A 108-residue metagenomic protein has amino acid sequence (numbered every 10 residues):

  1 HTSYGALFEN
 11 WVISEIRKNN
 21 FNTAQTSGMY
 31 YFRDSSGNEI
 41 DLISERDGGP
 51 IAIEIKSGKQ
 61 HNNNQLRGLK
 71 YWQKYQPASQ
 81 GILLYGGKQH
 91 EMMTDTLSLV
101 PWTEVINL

Functional and structural regions predicted by a protein language model:
H1-L108: A cross-kingdom feature that marks ATP-driven nucleic-acid transaction machinery
